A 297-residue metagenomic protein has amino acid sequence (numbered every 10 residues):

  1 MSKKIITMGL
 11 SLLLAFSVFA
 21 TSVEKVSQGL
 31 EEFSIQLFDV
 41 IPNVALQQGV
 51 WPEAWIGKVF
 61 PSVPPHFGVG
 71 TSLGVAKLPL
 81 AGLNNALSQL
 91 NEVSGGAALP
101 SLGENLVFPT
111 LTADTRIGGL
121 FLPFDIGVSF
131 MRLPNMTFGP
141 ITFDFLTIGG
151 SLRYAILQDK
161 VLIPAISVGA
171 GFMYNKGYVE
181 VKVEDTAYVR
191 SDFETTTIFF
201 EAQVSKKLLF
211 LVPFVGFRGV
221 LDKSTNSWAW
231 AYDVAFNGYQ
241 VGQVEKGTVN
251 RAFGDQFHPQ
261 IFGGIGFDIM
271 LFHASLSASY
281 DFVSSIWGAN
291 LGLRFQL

Functional and structural regions predicted by a protein language model:
M1-I5: Positively charged n-region of N-terminal signal peptides that target proteins for export
G9-S17: Bacterial N-terminal signal peptides
T21-S151, I156-Q158: Transmembrane beta-barrel domains of Gram-negative outer membranes and organellar outer membranes
V63-P65, L106-L111, T142-G150, D192-I198 (+3 more regions): Residues that define the transmembrane beta-barrel architecture of outer-membrane proteins
P65-T71, F124-I126, G150, P164-A170 (+5 more regions): Transmembrane beta-strands of outer-membrane beta-barrel proteins
L73-K77, G119, F130-M136, I156 (+6 more regions): Transmembrane beta-strands of outer-membrane beta-barrel pores
G82-L102, F214-L297: Outer membrane beta-barrel transmembrane domains
S167-Q240: Detector for outer-membrane/organellar transmembrane beta-barrel domains, recognizing the amphipathic beta-strand
